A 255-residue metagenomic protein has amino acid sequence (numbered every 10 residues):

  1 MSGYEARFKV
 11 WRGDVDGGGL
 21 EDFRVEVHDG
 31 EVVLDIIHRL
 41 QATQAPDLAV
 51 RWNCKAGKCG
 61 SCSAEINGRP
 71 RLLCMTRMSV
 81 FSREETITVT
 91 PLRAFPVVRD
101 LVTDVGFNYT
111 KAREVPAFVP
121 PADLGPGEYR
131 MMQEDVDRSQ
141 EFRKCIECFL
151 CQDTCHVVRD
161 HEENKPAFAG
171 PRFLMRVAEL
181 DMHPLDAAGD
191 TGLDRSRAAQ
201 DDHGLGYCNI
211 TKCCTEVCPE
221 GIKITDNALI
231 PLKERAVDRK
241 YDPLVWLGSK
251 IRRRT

Functional and structural regions predicted by a protein language model:
S2-Y109, F142, Q152, H156 (+2 more regions): Iron-sulfur-associated redox domains of electron-transfer enzymes in respiratory and anaerobic energy metabolism
E31-T43, T90-T255: Ferredoxin-type iron-sulfur electron-transfer modules in oxidoreductases and energy-metabolism complexes
